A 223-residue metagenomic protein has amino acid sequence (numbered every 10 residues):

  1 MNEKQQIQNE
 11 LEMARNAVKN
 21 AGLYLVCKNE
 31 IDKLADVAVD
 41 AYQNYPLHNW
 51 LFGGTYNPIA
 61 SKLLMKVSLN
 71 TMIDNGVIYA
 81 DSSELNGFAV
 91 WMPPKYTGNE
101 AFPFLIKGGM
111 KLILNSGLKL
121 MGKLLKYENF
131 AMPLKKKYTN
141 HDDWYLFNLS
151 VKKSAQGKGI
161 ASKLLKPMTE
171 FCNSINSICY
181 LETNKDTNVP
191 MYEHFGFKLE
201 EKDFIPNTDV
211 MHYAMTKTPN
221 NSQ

Functional and structural regions predicted by a protein language model:
G22-D36, N44: A short beta-loop-alpha structural element at the N-terminal edge of CoA-dependent acyl/N-acetyltransferase catalytic
T55-V77: Active-site rim helix/loop that mediates acceptor-substrate recognition in acyltransferases
D74-W91: Conserved beta-hairpin
F88-S150, P206: Conserved acyl-donor/pantetheine-binding loop and adjacent beta-alpha core of acyl/acetyltransferases and related
D142-W144, F171-N184: Conserved GNAT acetyl-CoA-binding A-motif
V151, G157-E170: Conserved acetyl-CoA-binding loop-helix of GNAT-fold acetyltransferases
S162, S174-N176, K185-K202: Conserved active-site alpha-helix within GNAT-family acetyltransferase domains
S177, L181-D186, I205-Q223: C-terminal "cap" of GNAT-fold acetyltransferases
